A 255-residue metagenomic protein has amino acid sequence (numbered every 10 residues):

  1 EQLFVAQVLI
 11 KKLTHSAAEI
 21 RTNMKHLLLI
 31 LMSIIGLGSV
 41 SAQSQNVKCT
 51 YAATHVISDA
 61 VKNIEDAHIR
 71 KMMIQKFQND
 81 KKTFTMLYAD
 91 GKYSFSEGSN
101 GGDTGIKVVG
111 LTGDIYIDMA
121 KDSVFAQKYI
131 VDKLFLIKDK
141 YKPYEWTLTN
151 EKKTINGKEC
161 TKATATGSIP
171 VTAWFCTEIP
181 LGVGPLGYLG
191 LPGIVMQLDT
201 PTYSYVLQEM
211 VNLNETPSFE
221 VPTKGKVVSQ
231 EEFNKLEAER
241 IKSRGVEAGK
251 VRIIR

Functional and structural regions predicted by a protein language model:
E1-C49: Bacterial Sec-dependent N-terminal signal peptides
S44-R255: Extended soluble regions of mature proteins
